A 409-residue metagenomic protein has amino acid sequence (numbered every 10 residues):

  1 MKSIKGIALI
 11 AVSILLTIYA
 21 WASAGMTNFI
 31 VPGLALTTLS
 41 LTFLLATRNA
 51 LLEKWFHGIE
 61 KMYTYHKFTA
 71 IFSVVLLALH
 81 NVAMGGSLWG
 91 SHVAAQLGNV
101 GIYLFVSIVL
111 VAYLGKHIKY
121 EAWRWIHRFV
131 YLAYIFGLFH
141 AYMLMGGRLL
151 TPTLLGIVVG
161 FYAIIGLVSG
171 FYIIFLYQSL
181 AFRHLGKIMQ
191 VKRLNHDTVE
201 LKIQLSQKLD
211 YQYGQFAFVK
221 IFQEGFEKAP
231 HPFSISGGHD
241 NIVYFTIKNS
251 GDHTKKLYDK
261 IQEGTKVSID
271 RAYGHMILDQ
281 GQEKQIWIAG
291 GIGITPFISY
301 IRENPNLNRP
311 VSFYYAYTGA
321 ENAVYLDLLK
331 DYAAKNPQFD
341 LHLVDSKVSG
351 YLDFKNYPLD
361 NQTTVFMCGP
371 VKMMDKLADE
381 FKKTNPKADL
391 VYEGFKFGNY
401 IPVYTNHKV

Functional and structural regions predicted by a protein language model:
M1-L79: Membrane-anchoring hydrophobic segments
S3-S13, Y65-F175, N241, S250-V409: FNR/FR-type flavoprotein reductase catalytic core
Y19-M26, Y113, G156-A181, L209-P230: Extended boundary segments
L39, L44-L45, F56-H57, M62 (+7 more regions): Long, contiguous hydrophobic alpha-helical segments, chiefly transmembrane helices and signal peptides
T47, H57, P230, R271-Y273 (+1 more regions): Residue-level signal for pocket-adjacent positions within structured domains
L52-F56, M145-T151, F175-H184: A cytosolic-side transmembrane-helix exit/cap motif
L180-S268, P310, Y317-G319, K330 (+1 more regions): Ferredoxin-reductase
